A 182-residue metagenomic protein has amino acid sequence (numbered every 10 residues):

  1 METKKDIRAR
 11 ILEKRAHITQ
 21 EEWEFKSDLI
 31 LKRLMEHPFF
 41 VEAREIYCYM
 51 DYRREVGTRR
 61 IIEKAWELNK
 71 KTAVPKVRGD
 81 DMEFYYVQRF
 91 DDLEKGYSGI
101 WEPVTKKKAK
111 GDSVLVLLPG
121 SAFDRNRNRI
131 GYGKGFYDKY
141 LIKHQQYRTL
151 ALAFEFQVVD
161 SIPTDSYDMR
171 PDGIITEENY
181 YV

Functional and structural regions predicted by a protein language model:
M1-A109: N-terminal active-site beta-alpha-beta segment that forms phosphate/nucleotide-binding and substrate-recognition loops
E83-V182: Conserved phosphate- and dinucleotide-binding cores of soluble alpha/beta proteins, encompassing both enzyme active
